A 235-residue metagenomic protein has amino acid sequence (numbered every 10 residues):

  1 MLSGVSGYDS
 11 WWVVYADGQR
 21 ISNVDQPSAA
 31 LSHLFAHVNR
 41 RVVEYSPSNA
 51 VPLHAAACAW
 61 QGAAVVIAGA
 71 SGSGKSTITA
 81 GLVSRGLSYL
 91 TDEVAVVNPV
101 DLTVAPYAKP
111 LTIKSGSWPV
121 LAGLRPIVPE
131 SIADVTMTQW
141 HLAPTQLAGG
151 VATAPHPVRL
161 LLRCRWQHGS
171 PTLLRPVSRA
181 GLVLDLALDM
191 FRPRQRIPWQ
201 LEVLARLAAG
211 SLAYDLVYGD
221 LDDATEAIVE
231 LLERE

Functional and structural regions predicted by a protein language model:
M1-H33, E230-E235: Long, basic/Gly/Ser/Thr-rich N-terminal segments that mediate initial subcellular attachment or targeting
M1-S6, S46-N49, A205: Short linear motifs in intrinsically disordered
S10-W11, P47, C58: Long amphipathic N-terminal alpha/beta scaffold segment
G18, N49, D101-L102: Detector for glycine-centered tight turns/loop "hinges" at secondary-structure junctions
L31-P52: N-terminal pre-Walker A segment at the start of P-loop NTPase domains
H54-G69, S84-E235: Glycine-rich, often acidic-flanked micro-motifs that create phosphate/phosphodiester-binding or positioning elements
G74: Conserved glycine(s) of the Walker
I78-T79: Post-Walker A alpha-helix
